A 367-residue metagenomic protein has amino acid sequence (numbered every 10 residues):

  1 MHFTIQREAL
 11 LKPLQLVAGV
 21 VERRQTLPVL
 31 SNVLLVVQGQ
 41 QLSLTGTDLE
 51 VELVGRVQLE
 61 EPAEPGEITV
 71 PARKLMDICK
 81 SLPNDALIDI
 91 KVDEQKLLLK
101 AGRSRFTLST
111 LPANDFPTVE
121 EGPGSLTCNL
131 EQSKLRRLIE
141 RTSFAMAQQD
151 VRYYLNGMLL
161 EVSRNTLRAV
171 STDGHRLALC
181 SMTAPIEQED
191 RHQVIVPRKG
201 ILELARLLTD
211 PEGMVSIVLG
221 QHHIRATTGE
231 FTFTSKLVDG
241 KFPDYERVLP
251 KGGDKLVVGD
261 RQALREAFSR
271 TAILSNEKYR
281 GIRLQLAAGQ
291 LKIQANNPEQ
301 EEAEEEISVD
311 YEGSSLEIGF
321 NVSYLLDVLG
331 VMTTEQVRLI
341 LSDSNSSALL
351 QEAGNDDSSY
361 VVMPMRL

Functional and structural regions predicted by a protein language model:
M1-L367: Structural preference for solvent-exposed beta-strand-turn elements and adjacent flexible terminal/loop segments within
